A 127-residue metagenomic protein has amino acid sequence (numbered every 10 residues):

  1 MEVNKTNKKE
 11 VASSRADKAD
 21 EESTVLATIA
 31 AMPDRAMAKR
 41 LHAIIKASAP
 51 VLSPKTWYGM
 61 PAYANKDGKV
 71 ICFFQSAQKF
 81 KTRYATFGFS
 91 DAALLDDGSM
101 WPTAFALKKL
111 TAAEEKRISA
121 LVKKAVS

Functional and structural regions predicted by a protein language model:
M1-S127: Charge-dense, helix-prone N-terminal extensions
